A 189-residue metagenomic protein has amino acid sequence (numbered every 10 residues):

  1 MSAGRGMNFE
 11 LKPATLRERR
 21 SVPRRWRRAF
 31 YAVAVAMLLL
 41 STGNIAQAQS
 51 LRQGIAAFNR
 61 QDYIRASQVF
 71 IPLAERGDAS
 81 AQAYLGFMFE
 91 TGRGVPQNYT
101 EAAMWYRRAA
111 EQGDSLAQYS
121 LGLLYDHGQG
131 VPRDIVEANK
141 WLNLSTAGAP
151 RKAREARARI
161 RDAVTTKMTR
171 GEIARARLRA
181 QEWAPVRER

Functional and structural regions predicted by a protein language model:
M1-R27: N-terminal secretory signal peptides that target proteins for export/translocation
Y31-S41: Bacterial N-terminal signal peptides
S50-A57, V69-L73, Y84-T91, S120-H127 (+2 more regions): Hydrophobic face of amphipathic alpha-helices that form TPR/SEL1-like repeat modules and related alpha-solenoid
F58-D62, E75-A79, T91-R93, N98 (+5 more regions): Short helix-capping/linker turns of helical repeat alpha-solenoids
A153-R189: Terminal, low-structured helical/coil segments at or just beyond the last alpha-helical repeat
